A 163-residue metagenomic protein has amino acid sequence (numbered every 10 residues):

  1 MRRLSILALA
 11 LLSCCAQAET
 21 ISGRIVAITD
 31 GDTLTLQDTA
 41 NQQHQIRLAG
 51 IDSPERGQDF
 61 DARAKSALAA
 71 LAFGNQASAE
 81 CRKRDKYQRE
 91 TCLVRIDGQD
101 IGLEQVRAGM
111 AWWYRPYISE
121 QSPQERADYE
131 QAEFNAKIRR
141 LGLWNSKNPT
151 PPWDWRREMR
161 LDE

Functional and structural regions predicted by a protein language model:
R2-L9: Sec-dependent signal peptide recognition, specifically the positively charged N-region followed immediately by
S5, C14-E163: Small beta-barrel nucleic-acid-binding modules, primarily SNase/OB-fold domains and secondarily Tudor-like barrels
